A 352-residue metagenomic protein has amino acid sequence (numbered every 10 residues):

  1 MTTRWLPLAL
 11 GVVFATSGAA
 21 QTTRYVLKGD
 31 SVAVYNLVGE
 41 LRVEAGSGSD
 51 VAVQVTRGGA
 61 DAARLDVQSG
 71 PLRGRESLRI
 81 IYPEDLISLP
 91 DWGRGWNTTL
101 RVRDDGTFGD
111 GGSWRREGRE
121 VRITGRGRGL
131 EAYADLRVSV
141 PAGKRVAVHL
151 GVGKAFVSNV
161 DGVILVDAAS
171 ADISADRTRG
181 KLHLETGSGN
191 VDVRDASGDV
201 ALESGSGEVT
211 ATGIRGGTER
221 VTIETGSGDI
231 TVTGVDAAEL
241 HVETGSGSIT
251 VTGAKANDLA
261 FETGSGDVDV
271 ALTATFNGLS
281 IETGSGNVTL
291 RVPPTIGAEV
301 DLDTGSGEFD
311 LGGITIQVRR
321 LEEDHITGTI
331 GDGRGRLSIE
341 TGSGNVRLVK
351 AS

Functional and structural regions predicted by a protein language model:
M1-S352: Intrinsically disordered, low-complexity terminal regions
